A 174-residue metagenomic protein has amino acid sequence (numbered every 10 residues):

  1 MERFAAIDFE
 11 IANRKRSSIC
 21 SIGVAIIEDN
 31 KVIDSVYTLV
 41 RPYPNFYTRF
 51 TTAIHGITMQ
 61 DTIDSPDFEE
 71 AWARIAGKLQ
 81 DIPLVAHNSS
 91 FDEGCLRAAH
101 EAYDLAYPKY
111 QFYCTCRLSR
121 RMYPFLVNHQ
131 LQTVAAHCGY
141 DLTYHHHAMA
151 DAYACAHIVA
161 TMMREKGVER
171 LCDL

Functional and structural regions predicted by a protein language model:
M1-K109, P124-F125, H129-H146: Conserved non-catalytic scaffold segment of RNase H-like nuclease domains
I11-N13, R117, A154: Short, glycine/acidic-enriched loop or turn micro-motifs at the edges of active sites
R74, T133, A154-T161: Alpha-helical scaffold segments in soluble metabolic enzymes
L96, L118, C155-V159: Buried hydrophobic packing segments
A106-S119: Conserved beta-strand -> loop -> alpha-helix junction used to position metal-binding or nucleic-acid-contacting
D151: Conserved catalytic/binding loops enriched for acidic/polar residues
A156-L174: Acidic two-metal-ion nuclease catalytic site recognized across multiple nuclease folds, prominently DnaQ/RNase D-T
